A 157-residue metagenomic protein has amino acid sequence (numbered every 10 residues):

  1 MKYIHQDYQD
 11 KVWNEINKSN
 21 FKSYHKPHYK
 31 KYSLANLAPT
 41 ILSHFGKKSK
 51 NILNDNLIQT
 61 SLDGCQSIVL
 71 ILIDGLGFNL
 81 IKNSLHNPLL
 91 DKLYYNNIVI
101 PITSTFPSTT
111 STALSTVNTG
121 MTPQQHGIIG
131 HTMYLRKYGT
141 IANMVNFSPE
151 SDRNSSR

Functional and structural regions predicted by a protein language model:
M1-I68, G75-R157: Active-site nucleophile/metal-coordination loop of metallo-enzymes that catalyze phosphate/sulfate and related
